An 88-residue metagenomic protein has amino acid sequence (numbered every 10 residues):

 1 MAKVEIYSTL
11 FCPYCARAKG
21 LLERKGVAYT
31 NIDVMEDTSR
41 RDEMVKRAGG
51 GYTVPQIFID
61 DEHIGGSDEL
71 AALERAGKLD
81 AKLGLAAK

Functional and structural regions predicted by a protein language model:
M1, A87-K88: Basic/polar N-terminal segments that are highly enriched at the extreme N-terminus, encompassing both cleavable
M1-A28: Local sequence-structure signature of Cys/Sec-based thiol-disulfide redox active-site neighborhoods
A16, S39, G65: Residues that form or flank phosphate/diphosphate-binding pockets in enzymes that use nucleotide phosphates
G20, M35-E36, D60: Mobile acidic interaction elements
V34-Y52, K78, K82-L85: Thioredoxin-like thiol-disulfide oxidoreductase module
G49-F58, D68: Structural micro-motif
I59-A86: Non-catalytic, surface beta->alpha helical segment in thiol-disulfide oxidoreductase systems
